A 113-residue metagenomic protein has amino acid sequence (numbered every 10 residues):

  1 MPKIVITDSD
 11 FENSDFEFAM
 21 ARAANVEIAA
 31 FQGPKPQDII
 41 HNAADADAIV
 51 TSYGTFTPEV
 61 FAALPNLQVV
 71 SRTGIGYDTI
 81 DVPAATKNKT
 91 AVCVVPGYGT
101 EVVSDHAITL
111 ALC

Functional and structural regions predicted by a protein language model:
M1-A46: N-terminal glycine-/charge-rich "phosphate-binding" loop or analogous flexible N-terminal tail
D47-C113: Phosphate/diphosphate ligand-binding glycine-rich loop within oxidoreductases
